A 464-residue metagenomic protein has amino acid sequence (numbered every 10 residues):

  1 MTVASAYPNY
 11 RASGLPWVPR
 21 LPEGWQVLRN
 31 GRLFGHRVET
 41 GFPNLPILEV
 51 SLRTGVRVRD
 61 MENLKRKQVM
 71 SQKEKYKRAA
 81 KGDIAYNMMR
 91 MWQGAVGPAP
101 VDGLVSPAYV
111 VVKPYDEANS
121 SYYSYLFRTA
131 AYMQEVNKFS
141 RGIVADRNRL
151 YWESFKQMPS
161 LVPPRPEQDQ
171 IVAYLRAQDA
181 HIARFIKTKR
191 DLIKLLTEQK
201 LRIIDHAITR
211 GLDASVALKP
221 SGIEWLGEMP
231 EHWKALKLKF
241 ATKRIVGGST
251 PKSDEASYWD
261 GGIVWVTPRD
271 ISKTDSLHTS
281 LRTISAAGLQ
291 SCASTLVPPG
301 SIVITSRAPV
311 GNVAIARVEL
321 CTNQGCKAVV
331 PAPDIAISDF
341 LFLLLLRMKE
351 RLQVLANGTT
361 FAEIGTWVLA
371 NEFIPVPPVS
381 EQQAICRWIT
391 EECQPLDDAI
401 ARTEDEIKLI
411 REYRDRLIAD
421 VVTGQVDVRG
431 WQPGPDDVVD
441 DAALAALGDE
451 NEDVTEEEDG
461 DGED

Functional and structural regions predicted by a protein language model:
M1-V18, P163-V216, P375-D464: Amphipathic alpha-helical coiled-coil/heptad-repeat segments
A4-F42, Q157, R165, D169 (+7 more regions): Non-catalytic DNA-recognition/assembly elements of restriction-modification systems
R11-G14, L28-K81, L236-E255, R269-P299 (+2 more regions): Sequence-specific dsDNA recognition surfaces
R29-T40, V101, V111-R165, K237-K243 (+5 more regions): Basic, amphipathic alpha-helical recognition segments used for DNA target recognition
P43-S51, F139, A217-S221, P251-W259 (+1 more regions): Short coil/turn segments at secondary-structure boundaries
Y86-N87, I304-T305: A generic structural signal for residues embedded in beta-strands
W92-A99, V310-A316: Short, Lys/Arg- and Gly-enriched loop/turn segments at beta-strand edges
